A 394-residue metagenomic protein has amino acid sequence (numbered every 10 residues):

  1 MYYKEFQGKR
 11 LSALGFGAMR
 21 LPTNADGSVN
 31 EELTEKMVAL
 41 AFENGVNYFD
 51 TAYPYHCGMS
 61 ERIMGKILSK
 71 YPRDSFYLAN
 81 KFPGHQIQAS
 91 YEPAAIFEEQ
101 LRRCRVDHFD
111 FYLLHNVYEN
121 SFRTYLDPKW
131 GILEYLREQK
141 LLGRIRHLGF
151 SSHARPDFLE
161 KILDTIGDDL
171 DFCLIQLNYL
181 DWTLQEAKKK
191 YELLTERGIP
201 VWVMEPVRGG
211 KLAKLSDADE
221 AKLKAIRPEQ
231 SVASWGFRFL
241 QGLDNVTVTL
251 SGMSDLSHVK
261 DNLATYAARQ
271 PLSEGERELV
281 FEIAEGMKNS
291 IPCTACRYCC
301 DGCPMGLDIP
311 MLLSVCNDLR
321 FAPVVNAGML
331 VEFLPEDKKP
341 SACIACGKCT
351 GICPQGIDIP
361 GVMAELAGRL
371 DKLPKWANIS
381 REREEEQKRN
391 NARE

Functional and structural regions predicted by a protein language model:
M1-F76, N120, Y135, L141: N-terminal binding-site loop/beta-alpha segment at the start of enzyme catalytic domains that lines or forms
Q7-R10, E43, G65-S75, E98-D107 (+3 more regions): Acidic (Asp/Glu)-rich catalytic clusters
M19-E32, K81-E92, N120-Y125, E220-Q230: Active-site mouth loops of central-metabolism enzymes
S28-A41, A89-R105, A154-T165, V232-F239: Short, acidic/polar
Y53, Y298-N317, K348-L366: Iron-sulfur cluster-binding cysteine motifs and their immediate structural context in ferredoxin-like electron-transfer
L101-T124: Active-site groove signature of glycoside hydrolases
V117-L307, M311, F321, V325-P335 (+2 more regions): Beta/alpha (TIM)-barrel catalytic core signal, keyed to glycine-rich beta->alpha loops juxtaposed to Asp/Glu that bind
F321-K348, K372-E394: Short Fe-S-cluster ligation motifs
